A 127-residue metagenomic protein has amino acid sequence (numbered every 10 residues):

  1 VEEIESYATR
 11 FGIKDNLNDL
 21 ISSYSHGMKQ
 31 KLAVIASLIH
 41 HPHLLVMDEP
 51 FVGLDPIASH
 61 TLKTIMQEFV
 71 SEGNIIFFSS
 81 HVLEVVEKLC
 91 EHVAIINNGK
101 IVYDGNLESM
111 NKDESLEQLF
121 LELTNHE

Functional and structural regions predicted by a protein language model:
V1-N16: Conserved ABC ATPase "signature" region
H41: Conserved catalytic motifs of ABC-family nucleotide-binding domains
L45-D48: Catalytic Walker B motif of ABC-type/P-loop ATPase nucleotide-binding domains
H60-E72: Helical segment within the ABC ATPase nucleotide-binding domain
V86-K88: A short, surface-exposed alpha-helical micro-motif characterized by mixed small hydrophobic and charged/polar residues
D104-G105: ABC ATPase "signature
